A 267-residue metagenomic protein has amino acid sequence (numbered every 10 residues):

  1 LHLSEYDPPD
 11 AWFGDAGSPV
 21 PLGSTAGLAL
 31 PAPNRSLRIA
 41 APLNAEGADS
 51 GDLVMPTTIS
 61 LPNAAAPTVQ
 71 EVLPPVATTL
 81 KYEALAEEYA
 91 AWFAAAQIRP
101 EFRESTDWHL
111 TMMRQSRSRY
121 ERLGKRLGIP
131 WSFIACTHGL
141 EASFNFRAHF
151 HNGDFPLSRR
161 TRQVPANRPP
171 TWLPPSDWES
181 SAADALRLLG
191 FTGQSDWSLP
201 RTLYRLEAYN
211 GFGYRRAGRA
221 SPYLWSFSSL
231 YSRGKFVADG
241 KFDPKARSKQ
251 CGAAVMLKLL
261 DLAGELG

Functional and structural regions predicted by a protein language model:
L1-L80: N-terminal secretory targeting signals
R35-L37, L53-N63, P67-E87, R168-G267: Non-catalytic cell-wall polysaccharide-engagement segments
Y82-P100: Short alpha-helical hairpin
A94-F144: Export/targeting segments at the very N-terminus of extracytoplasmic proteins
R119, Q163-V164, A185: Alpha-helix boundary/capping detector
A135-H138, F150-P156: "Short basic amphipathic alpha-helical interaction patches in structured regions
A142-N152, Y214: Secretory-pathway/luminal and periplasmic proteins that interact with or process carbohydrate-rich
N152-P169, S176: Active-site substrate-binding loop specific to GH73 endo-beta-N-acetylglucosaminidase modules in bacterial autolysins
